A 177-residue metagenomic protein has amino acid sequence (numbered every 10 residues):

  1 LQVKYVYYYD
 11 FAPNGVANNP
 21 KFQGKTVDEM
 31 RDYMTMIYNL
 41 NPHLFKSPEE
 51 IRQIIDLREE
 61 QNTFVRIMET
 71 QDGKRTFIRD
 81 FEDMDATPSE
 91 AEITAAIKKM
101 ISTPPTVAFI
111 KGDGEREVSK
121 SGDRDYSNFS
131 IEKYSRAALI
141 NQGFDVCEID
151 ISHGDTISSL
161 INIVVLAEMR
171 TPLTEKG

Functional and structural regions predicted by a protein language model:
L1-G177: Short, surface-exposed patches at the edges or C-terminal ends of soluble domains, predominantly
